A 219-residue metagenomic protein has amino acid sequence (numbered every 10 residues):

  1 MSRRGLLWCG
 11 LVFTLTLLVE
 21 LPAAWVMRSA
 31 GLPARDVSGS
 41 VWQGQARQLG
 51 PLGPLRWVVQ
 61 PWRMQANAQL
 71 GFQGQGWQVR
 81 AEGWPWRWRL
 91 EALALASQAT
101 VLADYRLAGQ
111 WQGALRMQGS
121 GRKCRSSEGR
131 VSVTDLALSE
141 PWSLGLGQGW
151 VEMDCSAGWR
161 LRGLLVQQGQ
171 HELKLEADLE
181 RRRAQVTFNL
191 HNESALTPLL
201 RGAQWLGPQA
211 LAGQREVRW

Functional and structural regions predicted by a protein language model:
M1-W8, R28-A30, R35, W150-S156 (+1 more regions): Extended terminal
S2-P22: Hydrophobic membrane-insertion alpha-helices, especially the h-region of bacterial N-terminal signal peptides
L15, V19-A30, Q43-G44: Outer-membrane beta-barrel initiation region
A34-Q118: N-terminal beta-strand/beta-hairpin edge segment
Q45-Q48, L55-W57, A81, A94-L107 (+5 more regions): Flexible, membrane-facing loop/turn or short amphipathic-helix motifs that contact lipid bilayers or gate lipid-binding
S127-G129, V186: Transmembrane beta-strands of outer-membrane beta-barrel proteins
R130-V131, E152: Well-ordered beta-strand segments characteristic of repetitive beta-sheet solenoids
